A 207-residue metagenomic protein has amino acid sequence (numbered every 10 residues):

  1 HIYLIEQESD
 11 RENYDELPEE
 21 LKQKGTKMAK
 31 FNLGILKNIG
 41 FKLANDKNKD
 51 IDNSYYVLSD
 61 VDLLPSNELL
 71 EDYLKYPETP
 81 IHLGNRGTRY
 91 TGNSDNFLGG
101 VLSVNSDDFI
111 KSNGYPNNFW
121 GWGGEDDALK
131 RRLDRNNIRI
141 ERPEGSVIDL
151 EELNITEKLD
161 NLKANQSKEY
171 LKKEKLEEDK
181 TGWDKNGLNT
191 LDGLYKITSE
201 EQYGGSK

Functional and structural regions predicted by a protein language model:
H1-N53, Y90: Active-site-proximal specificity loops/subdomain of glycosyltransferases
E16-P18, G34-I35, L69-D72, G124-D127 (+1 more regions): Short coil/turn segments at secondary-structure boundaries
K30-K37, L63, S106, S112 (+1 more regions): Generic preference for well-ordered alpha-helical elements
K49-S66: Short beta-strand-to-loop acidic/aromatic patch adjacent to the donor-nucleotide binding site
S66-T91: Conserved donor-nucleotide/metal-binding helix-loop-beta segment in metal-dependent transferases, i.e., the alpha-helix
R86-V104, K111, W120-G121: A recurrent flexible, glycine/aromatic-enriched loop bordering the glycosyltransferase active site that acts as
N118-G121, D127-K207: C-terminal catalytic/acceptor-binding lobe
